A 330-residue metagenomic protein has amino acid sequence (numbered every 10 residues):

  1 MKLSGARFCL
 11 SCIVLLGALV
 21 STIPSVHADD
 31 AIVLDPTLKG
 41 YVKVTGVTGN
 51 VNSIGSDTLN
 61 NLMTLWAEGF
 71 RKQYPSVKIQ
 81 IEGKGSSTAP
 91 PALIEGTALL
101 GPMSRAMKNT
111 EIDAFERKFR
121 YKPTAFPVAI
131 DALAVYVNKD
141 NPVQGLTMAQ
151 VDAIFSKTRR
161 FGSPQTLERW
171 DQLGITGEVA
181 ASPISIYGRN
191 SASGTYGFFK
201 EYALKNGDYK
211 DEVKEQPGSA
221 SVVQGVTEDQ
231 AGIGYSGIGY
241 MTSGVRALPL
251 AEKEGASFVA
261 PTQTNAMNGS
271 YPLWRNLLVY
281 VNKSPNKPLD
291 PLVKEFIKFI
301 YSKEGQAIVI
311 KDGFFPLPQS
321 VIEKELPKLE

Functional and structural regions predicted by a protein language model:
M1-A6: N-terminal secretory signal peptides that target proteins for export/translocation
C9-S21: Bacterial N-terminal signal peptides
T22-A28: Sec/Tat signal peptide C-region and signal peptidase I cleavage site
A28-E330: Flexible loop/hinge segments at secondary-structure junctions
